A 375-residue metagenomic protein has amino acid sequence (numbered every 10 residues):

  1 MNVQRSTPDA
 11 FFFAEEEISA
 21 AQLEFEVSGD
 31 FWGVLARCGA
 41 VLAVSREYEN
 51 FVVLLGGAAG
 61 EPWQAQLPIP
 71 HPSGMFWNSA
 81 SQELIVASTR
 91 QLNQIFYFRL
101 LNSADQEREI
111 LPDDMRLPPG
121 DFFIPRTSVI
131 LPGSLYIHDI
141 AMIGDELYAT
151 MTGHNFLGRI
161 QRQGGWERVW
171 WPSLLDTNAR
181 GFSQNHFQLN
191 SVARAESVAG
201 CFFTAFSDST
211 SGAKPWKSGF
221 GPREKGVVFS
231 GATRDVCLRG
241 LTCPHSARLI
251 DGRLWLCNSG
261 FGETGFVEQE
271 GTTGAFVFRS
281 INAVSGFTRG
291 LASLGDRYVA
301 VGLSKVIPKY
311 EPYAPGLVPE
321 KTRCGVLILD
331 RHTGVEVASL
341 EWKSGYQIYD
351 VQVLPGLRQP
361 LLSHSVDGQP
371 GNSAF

Functional and structural regions predicted by a protein language model:
N2-F375: Sequence-structural signature of mature extracellular/luminal beta-sheet repeat domains, prominently beta-propellers
